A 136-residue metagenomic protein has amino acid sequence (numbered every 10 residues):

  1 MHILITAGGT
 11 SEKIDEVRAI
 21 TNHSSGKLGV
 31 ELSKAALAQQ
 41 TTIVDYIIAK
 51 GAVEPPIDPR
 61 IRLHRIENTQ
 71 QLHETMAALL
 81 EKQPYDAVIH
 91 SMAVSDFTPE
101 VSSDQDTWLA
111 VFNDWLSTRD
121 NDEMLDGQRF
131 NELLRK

Functional and structural regions predicted by a protein language model:
M1-K136: A cross-family phosphate/adenosyl-ligand binding-site feature
